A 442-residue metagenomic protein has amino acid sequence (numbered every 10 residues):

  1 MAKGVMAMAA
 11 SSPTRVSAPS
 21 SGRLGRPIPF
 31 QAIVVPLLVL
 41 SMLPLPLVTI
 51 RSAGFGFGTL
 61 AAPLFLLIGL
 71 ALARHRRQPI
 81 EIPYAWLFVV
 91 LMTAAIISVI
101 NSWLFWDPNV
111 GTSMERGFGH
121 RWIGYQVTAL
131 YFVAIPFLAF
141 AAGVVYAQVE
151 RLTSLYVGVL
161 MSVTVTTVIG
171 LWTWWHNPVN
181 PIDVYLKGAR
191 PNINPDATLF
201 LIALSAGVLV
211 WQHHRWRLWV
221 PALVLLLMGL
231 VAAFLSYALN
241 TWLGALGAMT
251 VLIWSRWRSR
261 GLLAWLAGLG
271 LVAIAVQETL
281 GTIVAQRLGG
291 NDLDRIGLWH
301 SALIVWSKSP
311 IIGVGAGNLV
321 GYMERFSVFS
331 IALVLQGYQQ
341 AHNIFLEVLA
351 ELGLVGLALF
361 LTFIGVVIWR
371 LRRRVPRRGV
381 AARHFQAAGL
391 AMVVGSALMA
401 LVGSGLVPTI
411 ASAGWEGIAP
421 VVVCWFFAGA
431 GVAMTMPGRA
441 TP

Functional and structural regions predicted by a protein language model:
A7-Q78, T93-L104, A238, S396-L398 (+1 more regions): N-terminal signal-anchor transmembrane segment
F30-V35, I82-A95, V133, F140-V168 (+2 more regions): Interfacial loop-to-transmembrane-helix boundary motif in multi-pass membrane proteins
P36-L40, L66-I68, G389-P442: Transmembrane alpha-helices of multi-pass inner-membrane enzymes
A53, V231-S236, L252-L293, H300-K308 (+1 more regions): A membrane-periplasm/extracellular boundary helix in multi-pass inner-membrane enzymes that assemble envelope glycans
G58-L64, V89-V90, I96, P108-V144: Aromatic-anchored transmembrane helix interface
V133-V144, E150-P181, R190-R256, A264-A267 (+3 more regions): Alpha-helical transmembrane segments of multi-pass inner-membrane proteins
I283-H300, G315-L352, R373: Long extracytoplasmic/lumenal interhelical loops at the membrane interface of multi-pass membrane proteins
L354-A397: Hydrophobic transmembrane alpha-helices and their immediate junctions
